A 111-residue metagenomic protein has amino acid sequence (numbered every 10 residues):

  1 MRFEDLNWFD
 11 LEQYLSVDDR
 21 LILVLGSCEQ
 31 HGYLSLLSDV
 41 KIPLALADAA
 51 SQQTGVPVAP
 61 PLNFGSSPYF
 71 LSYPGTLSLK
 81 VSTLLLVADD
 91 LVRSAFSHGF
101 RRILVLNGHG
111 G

Functional and structural regions predicted by a protein language model:
M1-L6, P61-G111: Active-site histidine-anchored catalytic micro-motif
M1-S35: Active-site and ligand/interface coordination hotspots across diverse enzymes and nucleic-acid-associated assemblies
L15, A50-S51, A95: A generic structural signal for well-ordered alpha-helical segments
S16-V24, T54-S66: Short coil-to-beta-strand
S27-Q30, I42, N63-S66: Short active-site-proximal "capping" loops at secondary-structure junctions
L34-L37, L79: Short, solvent-exposed loop/turn segments at secondary-structure boundaries
L36-S38, Y73-P74: Short, glycine/charged-enriched secondary-structure capping and boundary segments
D39-Q52: Short catalytic helix/loop segments, enriched in acidic residues and glycine and frequently bearing histidine
